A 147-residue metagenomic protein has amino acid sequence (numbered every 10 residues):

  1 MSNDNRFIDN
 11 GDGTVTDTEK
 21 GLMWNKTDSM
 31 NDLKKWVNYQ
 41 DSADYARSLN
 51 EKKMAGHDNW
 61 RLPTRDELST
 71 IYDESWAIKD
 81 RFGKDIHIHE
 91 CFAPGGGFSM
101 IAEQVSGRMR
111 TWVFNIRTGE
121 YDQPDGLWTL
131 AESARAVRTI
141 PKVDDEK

Functional and structural regions predicted by a protein language model:
M1-A55, W60, A131-V137, D144: Extracellular adhesion/carbohydrate-recognition regions
T14-T18, T27, T64, T70 (+4 more regions): Residue-identity detector for threonine
M30-D32, I78, E120: Short, surface-exposed beta-strand-loop junctions and turns on beta-sheet-rich folds
A43, R47-H57, R65-R117: An exposed tryptophan-centered "aromatic clamp" motif
N115-K147: Disulfide-stabilized, aromatic/cysteine-rich ligand-recognition loop
